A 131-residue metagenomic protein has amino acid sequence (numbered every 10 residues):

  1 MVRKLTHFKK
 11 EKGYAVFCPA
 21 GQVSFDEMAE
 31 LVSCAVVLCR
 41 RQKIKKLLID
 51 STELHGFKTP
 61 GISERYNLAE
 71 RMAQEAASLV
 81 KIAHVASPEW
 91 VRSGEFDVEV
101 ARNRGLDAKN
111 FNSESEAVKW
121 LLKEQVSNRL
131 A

Functional and structural regions predicted by a protein language model:
M1-A131: Amphipathic, Lys/Arg-enriched alpha-helical "gate/interface" segment within cytosolic domains that mediates
